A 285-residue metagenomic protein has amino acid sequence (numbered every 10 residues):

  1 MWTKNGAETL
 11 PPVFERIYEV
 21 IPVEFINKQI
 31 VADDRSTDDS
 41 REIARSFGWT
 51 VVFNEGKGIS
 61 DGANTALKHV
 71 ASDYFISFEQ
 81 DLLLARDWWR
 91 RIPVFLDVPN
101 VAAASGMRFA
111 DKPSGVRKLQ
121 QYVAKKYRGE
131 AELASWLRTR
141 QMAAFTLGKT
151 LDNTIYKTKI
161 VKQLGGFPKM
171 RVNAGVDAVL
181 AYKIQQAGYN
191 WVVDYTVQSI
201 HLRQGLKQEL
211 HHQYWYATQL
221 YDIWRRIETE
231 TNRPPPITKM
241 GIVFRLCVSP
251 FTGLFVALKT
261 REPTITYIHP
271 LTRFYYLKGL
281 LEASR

Functional and structural regions predicted by a protein language model:
G6-I21: Short, well-formed alpha-helical segments that are part of the catalytic scaffolds of diverse glycosyltransferases
D33-R41, L82: A conserved acidic beta->alpha catalytic loop
N54-V70: Glycine-rich, basic loop-to-helix element that forms the pyrophosphate-binding segment of sugar-nucleotide handling
F75: Short aromatic/hydrophobic "clamp" motif used to bind/position activated sugar donors
D87-L119: Conserved donor NDP-sugar-binding/catalytic core segment of glycosyltransferases
A124-L147: Short, flexible, basic/aromatic active-site loop/helix in glycosyltransferases
N173-L180: Acidic donor-binding loop at a coil-to-helix junction in glycosyltransferase catalytic cores that engages
W215-Q219, N232-R285: Non-catalytic, C-terminal membrane-associated alpha-helical segments of glycosyltransferases
